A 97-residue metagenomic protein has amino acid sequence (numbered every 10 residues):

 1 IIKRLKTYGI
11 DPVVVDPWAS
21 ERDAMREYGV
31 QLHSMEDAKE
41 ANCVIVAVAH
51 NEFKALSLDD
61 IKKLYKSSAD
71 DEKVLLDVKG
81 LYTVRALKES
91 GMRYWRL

Functional and structural regions predicted by a protein language model:
I1-L97: Structural/interface elements that position substrates and couple domains in central-metabolism enzymes
